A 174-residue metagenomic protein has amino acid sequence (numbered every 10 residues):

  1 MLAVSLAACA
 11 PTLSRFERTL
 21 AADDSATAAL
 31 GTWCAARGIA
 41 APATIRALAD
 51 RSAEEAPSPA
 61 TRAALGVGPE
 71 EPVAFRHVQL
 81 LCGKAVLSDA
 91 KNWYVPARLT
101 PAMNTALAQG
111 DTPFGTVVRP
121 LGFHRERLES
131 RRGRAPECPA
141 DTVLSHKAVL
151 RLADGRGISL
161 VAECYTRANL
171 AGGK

Functional and structural regions predicted by a protein language model:
M1-A7: Bacterial N-terminal signal peptides
A10-K174: Composition-driven recognition of glycine/serine/threonine/acidic- and proline-rich low-complexity segments and repeats
